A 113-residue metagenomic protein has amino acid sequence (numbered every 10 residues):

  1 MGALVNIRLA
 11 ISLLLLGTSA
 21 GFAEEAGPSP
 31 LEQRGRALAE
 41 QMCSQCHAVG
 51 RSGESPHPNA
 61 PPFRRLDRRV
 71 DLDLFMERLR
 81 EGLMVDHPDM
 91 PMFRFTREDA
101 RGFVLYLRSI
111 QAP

Functional and structural regions predicted by a protein language model:
M1-I11: Bacterial N-terminal signal peptides that target proteins for export
I11-T18: Gram-negative bacterial Sec-dependent N-terminal signal peptides
S19-L38: Electrostatic cytochrome c docking/interface patches
G35, E40-V49, F103: The canonical Cys-X-X-Cys-His
S52-G53, L72: Short, non-ligating residues that shape and space the ligands of small metal-coordination modules and catalytic
S55-A60: Short cysteine/histidine-rich zinc-coordinating motifs and their immediately flanking basic loops
P62-R108: Extracytoplasmic electron-transfer domains, predominantly the class I c-type cytochrome c fold
A112-P113: Short, solvent-exposed mixed-charge patches
